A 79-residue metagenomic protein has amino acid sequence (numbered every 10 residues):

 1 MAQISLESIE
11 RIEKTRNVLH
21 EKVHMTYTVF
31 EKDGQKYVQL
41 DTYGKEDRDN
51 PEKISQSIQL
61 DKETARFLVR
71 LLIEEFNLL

Functional and structural regions predicted by a protein language model:
M1-L79: Positively charged, low-complexity terminal tracts and the immediately adjacent first secondary-structure elements
